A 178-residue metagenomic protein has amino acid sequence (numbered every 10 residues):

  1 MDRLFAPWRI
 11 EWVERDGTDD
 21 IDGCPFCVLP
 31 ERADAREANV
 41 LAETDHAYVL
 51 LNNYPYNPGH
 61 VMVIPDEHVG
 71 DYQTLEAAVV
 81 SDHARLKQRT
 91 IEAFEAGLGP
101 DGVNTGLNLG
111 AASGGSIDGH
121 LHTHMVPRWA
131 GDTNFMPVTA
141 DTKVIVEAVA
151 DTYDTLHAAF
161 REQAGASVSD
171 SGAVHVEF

Functional and structural regions predicted by a protein language model:
M1-P58, S167-F178: Active-site microenvironments that recognize anionic phosphate/pyrophosphate groups
L4-D16, W129-F178: C-terminal helix-cap and adjacent tail motif
C24, V49, P65, T105 (+1 more regions): Divalent metal-coordination and catalytic microenvironments
P55-P58, D66-V69, R128-D132: Short connector loops/turns at beta-strand edges and beta->alpha or beta->beta junctions
H60, N104, G110-N134: Histidine-centered divalent-metal-coordination microenvironment in nucleic-acid enzymes
V61-A84, V138-I145: Short histidine-centered catalytic/ligand-binding loop motif
E76-L98, A150-A159: Long, well-ordered alpha-helical scaffolding segments within enzyme catalytic domains, especially pronounced
L98-T105: A short coil-to-beta-strand element that immediately follows conserved catalytic motifs
